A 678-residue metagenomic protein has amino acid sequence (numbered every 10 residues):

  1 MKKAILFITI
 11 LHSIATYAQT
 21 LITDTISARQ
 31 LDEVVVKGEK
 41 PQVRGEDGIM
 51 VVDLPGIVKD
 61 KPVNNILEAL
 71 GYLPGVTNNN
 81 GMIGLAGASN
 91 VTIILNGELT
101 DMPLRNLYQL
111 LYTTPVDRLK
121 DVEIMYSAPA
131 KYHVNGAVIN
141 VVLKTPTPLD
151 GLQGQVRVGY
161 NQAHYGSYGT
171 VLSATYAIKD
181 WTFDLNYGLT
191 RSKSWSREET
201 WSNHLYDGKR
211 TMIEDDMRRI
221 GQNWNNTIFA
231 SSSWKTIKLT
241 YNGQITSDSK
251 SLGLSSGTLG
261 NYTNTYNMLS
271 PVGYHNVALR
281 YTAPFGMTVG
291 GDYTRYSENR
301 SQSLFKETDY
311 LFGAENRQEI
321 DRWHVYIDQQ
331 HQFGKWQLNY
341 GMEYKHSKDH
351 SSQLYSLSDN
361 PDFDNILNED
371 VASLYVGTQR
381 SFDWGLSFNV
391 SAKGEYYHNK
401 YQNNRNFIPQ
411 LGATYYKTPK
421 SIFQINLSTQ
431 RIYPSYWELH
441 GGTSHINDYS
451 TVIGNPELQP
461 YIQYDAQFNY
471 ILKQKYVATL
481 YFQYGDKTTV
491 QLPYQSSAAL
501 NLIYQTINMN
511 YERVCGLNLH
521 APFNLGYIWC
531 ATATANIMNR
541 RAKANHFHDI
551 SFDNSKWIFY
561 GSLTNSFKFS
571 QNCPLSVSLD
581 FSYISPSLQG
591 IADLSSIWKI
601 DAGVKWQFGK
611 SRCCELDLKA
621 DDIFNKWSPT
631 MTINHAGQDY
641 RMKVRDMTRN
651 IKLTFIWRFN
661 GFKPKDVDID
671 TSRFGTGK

Functional and structural regions predicted by a protein language model:
T20-I57, N79-N80, A88-N90: Short, acidic, small-residue-rich periplasmic hinge/interaction motif at the N-terminus of Gram-negative outer-membrane
E33, I66-A69, L107-Q109, V134-R157 (+1 more regions): N-terminal periplasmic accessory domains that precede and gate Gram-negative outer-membrane beta-barrel machines
L67-M102: Extracytoplasmic beta-strand/coil segments of soluble accessory domains associated with Gram-negative outer-membrane
T100-S127: Short acidic/polar hinge/loop motifs at secondary-structure boundaries that mediate gating or recognition
W181, N223-D248, T265-P409, T414-K420 (+3 more regions): Face-selective signature of the C-terminal outer-membrane beta-barrel domain
R431-T479, Y484-D486, L502-G516, A521-N524 (+1 more regions): Outer-membrane beta-barrel signature, preferentially recognizing the C-terminal barrel domain of Gram-negative
N508-P586: Gram-negative outer-membrane beta-barrel transporters
S555-K678: Conserved C-terminal beta-signal and adjacent last beta-strands/turns of outer-membrane beta-barrel proteins
